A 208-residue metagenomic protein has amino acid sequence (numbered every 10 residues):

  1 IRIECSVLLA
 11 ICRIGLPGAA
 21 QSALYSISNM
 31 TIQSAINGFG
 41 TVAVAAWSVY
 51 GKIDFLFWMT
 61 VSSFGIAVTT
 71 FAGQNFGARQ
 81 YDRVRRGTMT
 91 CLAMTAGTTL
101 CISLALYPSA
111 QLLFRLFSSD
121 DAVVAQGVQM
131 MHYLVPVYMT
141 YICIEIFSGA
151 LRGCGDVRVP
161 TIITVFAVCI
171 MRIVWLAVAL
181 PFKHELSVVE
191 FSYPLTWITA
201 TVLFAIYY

Functional and structural regions predicted by a protein language model:
I1-L16, A72-V137, A179-Y208: Short alpha-helical transmembrane segments in multi-pass integral membrane proteins
I3-T31, I36, L56-T60, F64 (+2 more regions): Hydrophobic faces of transmembrane alpha-helices in multi-pass small-molecule transporters and flippases across diverse
V7-I14, G18, I36-F55, A122-V128 (+2 more regions): Interfacial/gating helices of multi-pass transporter permease domains
G18-Q33, S62, M94-S103, Y107 (+2 more regions): Hydrophobic alpha-helical transmembrane segments in multi-pass membrane proteins
A23-K52, L56, Q74, L112-D121 (+1 more regions): Helix-terminus/linker motif at the lipid-water interface of multi-pass membrane proteins
S28, I32, V68, S109-A110 (+4 more regions): Hydrophobic/aromatic residues in alpha-helical transmembrane segments
A46-L104, P108-A110, Y141-T164: Small-residue-rich hydrophobic transmembrane alpha-helices
I170-L180: Transmembrane alpha-helical segments of integral membrane proteins
